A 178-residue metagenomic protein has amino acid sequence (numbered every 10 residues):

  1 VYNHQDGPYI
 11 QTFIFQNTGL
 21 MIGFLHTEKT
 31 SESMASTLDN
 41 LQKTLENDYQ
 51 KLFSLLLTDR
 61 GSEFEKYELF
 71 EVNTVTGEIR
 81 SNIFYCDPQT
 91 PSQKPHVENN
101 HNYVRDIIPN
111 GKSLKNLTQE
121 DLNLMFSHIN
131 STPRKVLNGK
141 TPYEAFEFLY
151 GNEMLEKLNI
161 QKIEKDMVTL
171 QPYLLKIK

Functional and structural regions predicted by a protein language model:
Y2-D6, G23-D48: Active-site beta-loop-alpha junctions of metal-dependent nucleic acid enzymes, especially the RNase H-like/DDE
Y2-Q5, G61-K66: Short acidic, Gly/Ser-rich segments with clustered Asp/Glu that frequently serve as metal-coordination loops in enzyme
D6-F13, M21: Short glycine-rich loop/turn motifs
F13, G19, L38, L56-D59 (+3 more regions): Mobile genetic element proteins and their domesticated derivatives, centered on retroelements and DNA transposons
G19-F24, Y85, N110: Short small-residue beta-strand/loop micro-motif enriched in glycine and branched aliphatics
D48-L52, E78-R80: Short helix-terminating capping/connector loops at secondary-structure junctions
T58-R60, Y67-F70, T74, I83-D106 (+1 more regions): RNase H-like two-metal-ion nuclease catalytic core shared by retroviral integrases and related mobile-element nucleases
N110-K178: C-terminal domain-tail junction helix/linker
